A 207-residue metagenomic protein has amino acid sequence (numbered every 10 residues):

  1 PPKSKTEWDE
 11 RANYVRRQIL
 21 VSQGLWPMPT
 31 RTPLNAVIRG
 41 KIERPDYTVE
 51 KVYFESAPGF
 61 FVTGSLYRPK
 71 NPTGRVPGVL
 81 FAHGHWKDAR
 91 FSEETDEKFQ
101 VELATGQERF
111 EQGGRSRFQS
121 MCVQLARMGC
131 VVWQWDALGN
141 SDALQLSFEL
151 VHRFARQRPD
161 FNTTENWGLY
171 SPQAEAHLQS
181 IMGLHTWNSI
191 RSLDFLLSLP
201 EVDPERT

Functional and structural regions predicted by a protein language model:
P1-Y67: Non-catalytic accessory segments flanking enzyme active sites
E7-E10, Y14, S120, N188-R191: Extracytoplasmic/secreted proteins, especially bacterial periplasmic and envelope-associated proteins
Y14, Q18, S22, M128 (+1 more regions): Generic, well-ordered alpha-helical scaffold segments in large soluble proteins
L25, E201-V202: Helix N-cap/coil-helix junction residues
R39-V101: Glycine-rich active-site/cofactor-binding loop and its immediate structural neighborhood
V52, E205-T207: Generic beta-strand hydrophobic packing signal
S65, I190-L193: Residues within alpha-helical segments
G74-R75, V79-I190, L197-S198, E205: Cap/lid segment of the alpha/beta-hydrolase catalytic domain
